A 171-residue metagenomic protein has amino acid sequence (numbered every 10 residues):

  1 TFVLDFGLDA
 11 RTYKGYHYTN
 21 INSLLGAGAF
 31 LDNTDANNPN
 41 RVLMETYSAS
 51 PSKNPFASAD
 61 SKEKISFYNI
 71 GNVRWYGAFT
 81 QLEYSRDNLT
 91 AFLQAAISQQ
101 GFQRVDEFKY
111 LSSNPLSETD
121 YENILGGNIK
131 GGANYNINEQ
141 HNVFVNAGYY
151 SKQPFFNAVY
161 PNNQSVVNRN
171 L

Functional and structural regions predicted by a protein language model:
V3, D9-R11, G28, N33 (+1 more regions): Structural signature of Gram-negative outer-membrane beta-barrels, strongest in the C-terminal barrel of TonB-dependent
A10, Y16, N20-N22: Carboxylate/His-rich catalytic cores and anion/metal-binding grooves
